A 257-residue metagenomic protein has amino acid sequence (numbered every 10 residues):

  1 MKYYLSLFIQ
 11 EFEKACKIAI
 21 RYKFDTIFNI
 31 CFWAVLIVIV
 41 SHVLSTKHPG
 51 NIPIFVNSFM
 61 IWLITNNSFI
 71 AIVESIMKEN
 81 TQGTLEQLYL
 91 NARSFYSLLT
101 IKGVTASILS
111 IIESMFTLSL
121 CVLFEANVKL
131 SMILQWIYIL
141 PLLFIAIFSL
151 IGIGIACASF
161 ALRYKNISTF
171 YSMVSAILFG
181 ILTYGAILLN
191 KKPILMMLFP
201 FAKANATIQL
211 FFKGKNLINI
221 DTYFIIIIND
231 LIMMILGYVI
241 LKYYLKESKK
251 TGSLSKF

Functional and structural regions predicted by a protein language model:
M1-I30: Aromatic- and glycine-rich beta-strand/loop motifs that create alpha-glucan
S6-Q10, G185-F224: Short hydrophobic, aromatic-rich alpha-helical segments embedded in or entering the lipid bilayer of multi-pass
Q10, K14-I18, K78, Q82 (+4 more regions): Short amphipathic alpha-helical coupling elements at transmembrane boundaries
R21-T46, F55-S68, A176-G180, M234: Hydrophobic alpha-helical transmembrane segments of multi-pass membrane transport/permease proteins
P53-L123: Hydrophobic alpha-helical transmembrane segments of multi-pass membrane transport proteins
A106-Y164, Y223-I227: Alpha-helical transmembrane segments and their short interhelical loops
A161-L198, A202: Transmembrane helix segments
N229-F257: Junction motif at the cytosolic side of a transmembrane helix
